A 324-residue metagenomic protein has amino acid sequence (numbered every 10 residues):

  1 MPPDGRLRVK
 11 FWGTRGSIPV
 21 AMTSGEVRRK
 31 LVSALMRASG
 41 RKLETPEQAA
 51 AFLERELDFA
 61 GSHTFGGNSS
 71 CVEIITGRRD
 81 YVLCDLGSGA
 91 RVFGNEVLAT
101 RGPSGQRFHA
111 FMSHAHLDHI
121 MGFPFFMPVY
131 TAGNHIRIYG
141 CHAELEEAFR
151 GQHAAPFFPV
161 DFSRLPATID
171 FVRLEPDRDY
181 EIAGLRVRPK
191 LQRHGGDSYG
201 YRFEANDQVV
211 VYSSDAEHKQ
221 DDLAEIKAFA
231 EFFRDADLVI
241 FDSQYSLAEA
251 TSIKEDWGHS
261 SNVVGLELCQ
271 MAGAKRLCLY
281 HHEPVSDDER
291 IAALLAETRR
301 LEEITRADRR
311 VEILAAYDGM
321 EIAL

Functional and structural regions predicted by a protein language model:
M1-V211, A230, D288-L324: Binuclear metal-dependent hydrolase catalytic cores
A60, E217-Y317: Cap/insert and terminal regions of metallo-dependent hydrolase folds
G77, C141, D215-E217, H282-E283: Short strand-loop junctions, especially beta-strand C-caps/beta-turns that link beta-sheets to coils or alpha-helices
C84, S113, Y212-S214, F241-S243 (+1 more regions): Active-site flanking residues adjacent to catalytic metal/cofactor-binding acidic residues
